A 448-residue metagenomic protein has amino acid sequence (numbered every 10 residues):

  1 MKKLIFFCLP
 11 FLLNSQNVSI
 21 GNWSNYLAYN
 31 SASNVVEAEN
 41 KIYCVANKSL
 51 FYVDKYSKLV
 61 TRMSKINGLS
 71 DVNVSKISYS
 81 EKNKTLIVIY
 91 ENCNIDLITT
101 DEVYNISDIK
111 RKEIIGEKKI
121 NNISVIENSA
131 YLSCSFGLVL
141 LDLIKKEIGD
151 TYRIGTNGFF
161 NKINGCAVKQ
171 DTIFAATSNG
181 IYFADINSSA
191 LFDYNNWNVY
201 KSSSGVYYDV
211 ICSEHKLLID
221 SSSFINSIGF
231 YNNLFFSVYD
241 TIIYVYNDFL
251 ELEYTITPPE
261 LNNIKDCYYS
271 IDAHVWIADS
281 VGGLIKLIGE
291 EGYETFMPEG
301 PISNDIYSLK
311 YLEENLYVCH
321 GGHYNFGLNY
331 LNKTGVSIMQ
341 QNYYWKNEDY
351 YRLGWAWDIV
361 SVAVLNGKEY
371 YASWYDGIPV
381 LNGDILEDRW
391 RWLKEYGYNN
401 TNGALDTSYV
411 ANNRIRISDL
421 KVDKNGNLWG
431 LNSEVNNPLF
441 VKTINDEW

Functional and structural regions predicted by a protein language model:
K3-L13: Sec-dependent N-terminal signal peptides
Q16-T61, A278, L284, Y293 (+2 more regions): An edge-strand/N-cap motif at the start of beta-rich repeat modules
V18-A38, S64-E81, S107-I126, D150-K169 (+6 more regions): Short coil-to-beta transitions that initiate beta-strands within beta-rich domains
K41-C44, T85-I87, S129-L132, T172-A175 (+7 more regions): Conserved beta-propeller blade signature
S49, T85, L97, E102 (+9 more regions): Coil residues (strongly favoring Ser/Thr
F51, C93-N94, G137-V139, G180-Y182 (+5 more regions): Short glycine/acidic-enriched loop and turn motifs that connect beta-strands
D54-K58, T99-E102, D142-K146, I186-S189 (+5 more regions): Short loop/turn segments that connect beta-strands within beta-propeller blades
I288-P298, S303-Y307, N329-M339, Y350 (+5 more regions): Flexible "stalk/tail and boundary" regions
